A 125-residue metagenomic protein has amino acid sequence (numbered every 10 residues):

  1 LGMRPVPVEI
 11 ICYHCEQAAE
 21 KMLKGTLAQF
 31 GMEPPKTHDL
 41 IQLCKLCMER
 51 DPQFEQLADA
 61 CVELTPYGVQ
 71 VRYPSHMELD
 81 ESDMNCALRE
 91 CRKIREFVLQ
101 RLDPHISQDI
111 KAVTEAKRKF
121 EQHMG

Functional and structural regions predicted by a protein language model:
L1-G125: Terminal alpha-helical segments
